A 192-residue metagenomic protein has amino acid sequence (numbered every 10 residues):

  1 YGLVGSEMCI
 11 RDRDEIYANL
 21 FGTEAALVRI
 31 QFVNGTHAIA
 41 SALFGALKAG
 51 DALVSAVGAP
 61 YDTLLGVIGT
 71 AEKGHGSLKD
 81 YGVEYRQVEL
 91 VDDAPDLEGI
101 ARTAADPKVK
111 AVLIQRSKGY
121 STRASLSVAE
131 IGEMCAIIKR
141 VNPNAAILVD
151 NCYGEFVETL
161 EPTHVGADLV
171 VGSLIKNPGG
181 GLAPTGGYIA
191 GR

Functional and structural regions predicted by a protein language model:
Y1-V4, C9: Single conserved hydrophobic/aromatic residue that forms the stacking wall/gate of nucleotide- or nucleobase-binding
A26-A56, P60-G66, T70: Conserved beta-loop-alpha segment that forms the PLP phosphate-binding cup at the N-terminus of a helix
L65, T70-L126: PLP-dependent aminotransferase-class I/II
S117-N142, V157-L160: Active-site core of PLP-dependent enzymes with the aminotransferase class I/II
R140-D150: Short beta-strand/loop segments at the ligand-binding rim of alpha/beta enzyme cores
A167-R192: Active-site PLP attachment segment
